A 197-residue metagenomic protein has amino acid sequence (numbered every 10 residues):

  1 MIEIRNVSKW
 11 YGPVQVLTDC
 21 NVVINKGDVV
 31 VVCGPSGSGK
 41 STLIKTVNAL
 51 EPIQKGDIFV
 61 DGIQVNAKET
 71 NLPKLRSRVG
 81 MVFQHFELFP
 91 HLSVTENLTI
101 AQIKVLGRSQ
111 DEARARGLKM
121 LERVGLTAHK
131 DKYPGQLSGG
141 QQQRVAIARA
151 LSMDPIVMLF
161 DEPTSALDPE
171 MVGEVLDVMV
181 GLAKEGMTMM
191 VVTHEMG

Functional and structural regions predicted by a protein language model:
M1-G197: ABC family nucleotide-binding domain
